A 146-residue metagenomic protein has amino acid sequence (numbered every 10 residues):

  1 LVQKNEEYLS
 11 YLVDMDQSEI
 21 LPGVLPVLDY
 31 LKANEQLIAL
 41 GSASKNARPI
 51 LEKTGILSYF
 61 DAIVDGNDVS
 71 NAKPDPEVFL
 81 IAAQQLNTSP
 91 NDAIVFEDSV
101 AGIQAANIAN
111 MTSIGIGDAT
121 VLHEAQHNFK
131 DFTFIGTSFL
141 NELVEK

Functional and structural regions predicted by a protein language model:
L1-K4, I20-G23, A43: Short, conserved alpha-helical segments within structured domains
L1-N5, L37, I56, S99: Membrane-targeting and insertion segments and their boundary/processing signals
L1-S10, A62: Short, basic/glycine-rich phosphate-binding loops at helix/coil junctions that contact nucleotide phosphates
S10-L40: Short, acidic loop-to-helix structural element flanking the phosphoryl-transfer center in phosphate-processing enzymes
L25, D29-Y30, K45-K146: Asp-based, Mg2+/Mn2+-dependent phosphohydrolase catalytic module
